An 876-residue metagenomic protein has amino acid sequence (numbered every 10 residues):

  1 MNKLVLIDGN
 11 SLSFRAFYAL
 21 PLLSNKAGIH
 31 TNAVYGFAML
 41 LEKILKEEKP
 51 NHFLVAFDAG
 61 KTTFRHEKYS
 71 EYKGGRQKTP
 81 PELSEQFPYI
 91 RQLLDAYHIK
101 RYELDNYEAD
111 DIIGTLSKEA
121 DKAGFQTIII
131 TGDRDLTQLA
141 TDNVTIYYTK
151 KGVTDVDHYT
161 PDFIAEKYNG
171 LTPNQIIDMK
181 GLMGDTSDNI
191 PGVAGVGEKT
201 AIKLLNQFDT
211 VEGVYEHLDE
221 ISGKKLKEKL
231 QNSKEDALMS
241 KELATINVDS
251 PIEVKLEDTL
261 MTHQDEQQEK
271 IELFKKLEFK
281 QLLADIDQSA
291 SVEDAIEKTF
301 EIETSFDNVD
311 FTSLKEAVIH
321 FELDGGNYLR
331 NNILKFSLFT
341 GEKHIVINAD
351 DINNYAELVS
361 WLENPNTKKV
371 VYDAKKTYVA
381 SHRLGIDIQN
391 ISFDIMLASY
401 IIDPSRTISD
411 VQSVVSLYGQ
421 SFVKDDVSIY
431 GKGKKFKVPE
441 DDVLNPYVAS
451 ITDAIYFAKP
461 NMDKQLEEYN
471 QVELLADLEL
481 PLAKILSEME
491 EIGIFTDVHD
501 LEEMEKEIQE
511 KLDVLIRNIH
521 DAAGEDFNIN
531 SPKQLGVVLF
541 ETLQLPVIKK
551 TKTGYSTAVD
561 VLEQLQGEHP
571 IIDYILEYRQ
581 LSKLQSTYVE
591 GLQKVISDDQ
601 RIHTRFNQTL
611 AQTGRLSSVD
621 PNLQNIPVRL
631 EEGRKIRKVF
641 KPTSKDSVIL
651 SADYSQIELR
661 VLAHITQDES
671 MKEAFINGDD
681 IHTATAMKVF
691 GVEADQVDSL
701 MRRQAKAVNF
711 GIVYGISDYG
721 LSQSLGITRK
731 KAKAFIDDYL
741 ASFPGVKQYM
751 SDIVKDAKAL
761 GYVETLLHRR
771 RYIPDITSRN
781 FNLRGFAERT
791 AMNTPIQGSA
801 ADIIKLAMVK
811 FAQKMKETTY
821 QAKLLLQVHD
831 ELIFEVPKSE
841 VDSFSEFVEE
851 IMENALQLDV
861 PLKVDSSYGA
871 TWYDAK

Functional and structural regions predicted by a protein language model:
M1-A56, K61-K73, E85-P88, D249-E253 (+1 more regions): Extended, highly charged clamp/arch subdomains and adjacent linkers that form or line substrate-binding channels
V5, R15-E47, N51-L54, S70-E71 (+3 more regions): Conserved RNase H-like, two-metal-ion catalytic cores of nucleic-acid enzymes
L23-S24, G74-P251: Extended two-metal-dependent nuclease catalytic cores across DNA- and RNA-processing enzymes
I128-I130, L136-P173, S337-T340, E357-K464: Charged catalytic and DNA/RNA-contacting regions of genome-maintenance and nucleic-acid-processing enzymes
K229, S233-D350, V438-E631, D646-V648 (+6 more regions): Conserved "right-hand" nucleotidyltransferase catalytic core of DNA-directed polymerases
S337-E342, D350, I402-K432, Y447-A449 (+2 more regions): Function-dense linear segments that define catalytic or interfacial modules in macromolecule-processing proteins
K437, E491, H603-T604, T609-A611 (+4 more regions): Conserved catalytic core of nucleic-acid polymerases
D513-R517, D521-P570, A741-R789, N793 (+1 more regions): C-terminal polymerase-core module
